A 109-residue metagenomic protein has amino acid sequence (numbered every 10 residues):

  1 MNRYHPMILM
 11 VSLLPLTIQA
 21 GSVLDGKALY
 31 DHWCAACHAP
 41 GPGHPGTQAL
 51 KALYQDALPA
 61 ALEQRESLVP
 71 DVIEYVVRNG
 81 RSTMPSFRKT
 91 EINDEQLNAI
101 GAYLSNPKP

Functional and structural regions predicted by a protein language model:
N2-M10: Sec-dependent signal peptide recognition, specifically the positively charged N-region followed immediately by
L13-L29: Electrostatic cytochrome c docking/interface patches
L24, L29, E63-Q64, K89: Flexible gly/pro/ser-rich segments immediately N-terminal to CXXCH heme-c attachment motifs in exported/periplasmic
G26-D31, P107-P109: Short sequence/structural segments immediately N-terminal
D31-G41, M84, I100, L104: The canonical Cys-X-X-Cys-His
A39-E74: Gly/Gly-Pro-rich "capping" loops immediately C-terminal to redox-active cysteine motifs in periplasmic/lumenal
V77-N79, T83, R88-P109: C-terminal capping alpha-helices of c-type cytochrome domains
